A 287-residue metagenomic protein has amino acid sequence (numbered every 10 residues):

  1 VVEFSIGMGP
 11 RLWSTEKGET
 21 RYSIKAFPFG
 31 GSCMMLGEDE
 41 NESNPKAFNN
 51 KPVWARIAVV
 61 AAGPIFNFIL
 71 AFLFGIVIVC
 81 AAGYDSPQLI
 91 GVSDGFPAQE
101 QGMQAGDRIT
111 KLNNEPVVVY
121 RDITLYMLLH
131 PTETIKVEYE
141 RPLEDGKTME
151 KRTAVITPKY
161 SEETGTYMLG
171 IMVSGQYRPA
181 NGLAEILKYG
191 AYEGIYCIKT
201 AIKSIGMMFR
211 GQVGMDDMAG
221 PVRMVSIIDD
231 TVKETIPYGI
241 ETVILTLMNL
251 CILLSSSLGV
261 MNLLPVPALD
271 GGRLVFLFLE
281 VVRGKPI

Functional and structural regions predicted by a protein language model:
V1-S43, M261-L269, L274-R283: Small-residue-rich helix-interface/hinge motifs
T20-S23, F27-D94: Internal alpha-helical transmembrane segments
M34, N67, A71, L253-L263: Alpha-helical transmembrane segments of multi-pass membrane proteins
A47, K51, T157-L258, V275-I287: Functional transmembrane alpha-helices
F74, I78-G83, R210-G211, K233 (+2 more regions): Short helix-capping/hinge motifs at transmembrane helix termini and TM-loop junctions
A98-Y120, G194: Conserved PDZ fold ligand-binding element
Q104, T110-K111, L125-M172: PDZ-domain C-terminal substructure recognizer with occasional recognition of PDZ-binding tails
V137, G194, N262, V266: Conserved hydrophobic/aromatic pocket- or pore-lining residues that grip, position, or stack substrates in active sites
